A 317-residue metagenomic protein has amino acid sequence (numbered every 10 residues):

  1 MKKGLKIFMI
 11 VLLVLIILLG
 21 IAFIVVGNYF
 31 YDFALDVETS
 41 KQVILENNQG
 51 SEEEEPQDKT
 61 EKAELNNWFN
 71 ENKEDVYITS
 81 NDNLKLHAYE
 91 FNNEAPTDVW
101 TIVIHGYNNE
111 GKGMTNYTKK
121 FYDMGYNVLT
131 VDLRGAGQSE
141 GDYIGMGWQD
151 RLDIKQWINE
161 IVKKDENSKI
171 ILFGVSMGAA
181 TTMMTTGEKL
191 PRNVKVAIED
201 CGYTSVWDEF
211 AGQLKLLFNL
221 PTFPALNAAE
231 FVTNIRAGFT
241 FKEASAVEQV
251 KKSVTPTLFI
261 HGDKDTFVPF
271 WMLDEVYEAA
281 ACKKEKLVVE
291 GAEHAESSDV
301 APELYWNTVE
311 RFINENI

Functional and structural regions predicted by a protein language model:
G4, F8, L18-T79: An N-terminal hydrophobic leader/cap segment in hydrolases
F8, V300-I317: Catalytic active-site module of serine/aspartate enzymes centered on a nucleophile-bearing elbow/loop
T118-E140: Conserved alpha/beta-hydrolase
I144-D165: Alpha/beta-hydrolase active-site loop
M184-F239: Hydrolase active-site cap/lid region
A246, T255, P269-E278: Short alpha-helix in the alpha/beta-hydrolase fold that links the catalytic acid
K252-V254, F259-H261, D265: Short beta-strand/loop motif that positions the catalytic acidic residue of the alpha/beta-hydrolase fold
Y277-A295, P302: Catalytic histidine neighborhood in serine/cysteine hydrolases with alpha/beta-hydrolase-type architecture
